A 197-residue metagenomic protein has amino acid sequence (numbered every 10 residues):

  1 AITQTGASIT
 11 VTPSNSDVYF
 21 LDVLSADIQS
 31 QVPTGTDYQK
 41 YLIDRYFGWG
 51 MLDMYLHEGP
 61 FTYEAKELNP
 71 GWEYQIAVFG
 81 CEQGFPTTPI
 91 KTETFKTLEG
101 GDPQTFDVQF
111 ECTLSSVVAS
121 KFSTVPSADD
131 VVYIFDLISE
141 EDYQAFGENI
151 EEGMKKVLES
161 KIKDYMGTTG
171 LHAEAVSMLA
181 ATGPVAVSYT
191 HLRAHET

Functional and structural regions predicted by a protein language model:
A1-P13, T97-S120: Pro/Thr/Ser/Gly-rich low-complexity, intrinsically disordered linker/stalk tracts
S14-D17, S127-V131: Short proline/glycine-enriched turn/loop motifs at strand-loop junctions of beta-rich domains
Y19-D22, Y133-D136: Short beta-strand elements bearing conserved aromatic residues within extracellular beta-rich modules
A26-L68, E141-G183: Recognizes extended acidic, P/S/T-rich segments that occur within or adjacent to Ig-like beta-sandwich modules
Q75-F79, A186-Y189: Extracellular recognition modules
Q83-G100: Extracellular fibronectin type III
T190-T197: Conserved small/polar residues in nucleotide/adenosyl-binding loops
